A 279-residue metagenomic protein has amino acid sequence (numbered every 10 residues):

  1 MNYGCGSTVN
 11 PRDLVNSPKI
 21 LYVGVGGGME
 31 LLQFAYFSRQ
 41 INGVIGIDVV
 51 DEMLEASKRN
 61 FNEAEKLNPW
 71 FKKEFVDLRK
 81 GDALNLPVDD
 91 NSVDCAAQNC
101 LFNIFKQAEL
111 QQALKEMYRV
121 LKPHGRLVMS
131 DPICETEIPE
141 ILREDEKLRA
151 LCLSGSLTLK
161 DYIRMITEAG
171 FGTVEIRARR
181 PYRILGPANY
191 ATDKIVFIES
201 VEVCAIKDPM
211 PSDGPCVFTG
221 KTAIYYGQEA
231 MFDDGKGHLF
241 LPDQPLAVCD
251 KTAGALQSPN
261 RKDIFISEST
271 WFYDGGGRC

Functional and structural regions predicted by a protein language model:
N16-N85: Class I SAM-dependent methyltransferase SAM/SAH-binding core
R39, F105-A108, L121-P123: Helix-to-beta-strand junctions that scaffold the AdoMet/dcAdoMet cofactor pocket in Class I SAM-dependent enzymes
L84-A96: A short acidic, Gly/Pro-enriched loop at the edge of an enzyme's catalytic core that lines a small-molecule cofactor
D94-E109: A short SAM/SAH-binding and catalytic strip from SAM-dependent methyltransferases
Q111-R126: A short glycine-rich, Lys/Arg-flanked "PGG" loop and its adjoining helix->strand segment in the class I
P132-L153: Short, glycine-/aromatic-enriched active-site segment of Class I SAM-dependent methyltransferases
S154-A169: Short alpha-helix
A169, E175-P181, G186-C279: C-terminal lobe and adjacent flexible extensions of AdoMet/dcAdoMet transferase-like proteins
